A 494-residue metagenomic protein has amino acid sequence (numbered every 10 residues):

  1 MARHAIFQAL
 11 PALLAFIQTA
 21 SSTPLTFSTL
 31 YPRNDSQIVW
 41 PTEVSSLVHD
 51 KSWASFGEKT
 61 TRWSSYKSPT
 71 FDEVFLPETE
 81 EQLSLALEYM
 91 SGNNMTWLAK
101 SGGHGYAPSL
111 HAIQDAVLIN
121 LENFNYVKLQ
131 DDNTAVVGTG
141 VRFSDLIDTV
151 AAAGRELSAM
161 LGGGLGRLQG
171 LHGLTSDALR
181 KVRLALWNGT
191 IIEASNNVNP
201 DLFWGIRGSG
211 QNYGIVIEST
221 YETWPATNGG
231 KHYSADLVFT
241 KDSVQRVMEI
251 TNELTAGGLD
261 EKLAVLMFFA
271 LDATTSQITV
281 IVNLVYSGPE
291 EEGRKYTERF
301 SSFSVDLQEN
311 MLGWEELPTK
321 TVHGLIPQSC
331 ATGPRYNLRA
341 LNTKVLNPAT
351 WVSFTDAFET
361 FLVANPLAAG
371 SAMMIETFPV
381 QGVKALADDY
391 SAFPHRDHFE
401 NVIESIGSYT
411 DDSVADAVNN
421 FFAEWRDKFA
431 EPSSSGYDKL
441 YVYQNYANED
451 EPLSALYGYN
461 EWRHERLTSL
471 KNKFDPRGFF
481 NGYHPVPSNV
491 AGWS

Functional and structural regions predicted by a protein language model:
A2-R3, L13, Q18-S494: Soluble FAD-dependent oxygen oxidases
